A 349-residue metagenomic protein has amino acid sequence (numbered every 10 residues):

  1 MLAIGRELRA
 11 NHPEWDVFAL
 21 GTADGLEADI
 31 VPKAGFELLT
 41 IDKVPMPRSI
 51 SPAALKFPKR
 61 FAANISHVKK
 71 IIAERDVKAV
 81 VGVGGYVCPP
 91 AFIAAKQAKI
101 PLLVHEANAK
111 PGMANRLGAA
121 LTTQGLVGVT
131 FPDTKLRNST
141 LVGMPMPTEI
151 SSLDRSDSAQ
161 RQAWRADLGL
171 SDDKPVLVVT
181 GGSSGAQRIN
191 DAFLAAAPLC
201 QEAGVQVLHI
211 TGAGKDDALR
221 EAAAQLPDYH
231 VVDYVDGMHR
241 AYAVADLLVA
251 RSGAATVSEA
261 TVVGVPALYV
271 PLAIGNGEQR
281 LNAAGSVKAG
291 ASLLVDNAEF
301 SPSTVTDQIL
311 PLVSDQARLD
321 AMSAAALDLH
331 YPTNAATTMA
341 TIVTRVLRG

Functional and structural regions predicted by a protein language model:
P13-S66, D296-A298: Conserved nucleotide-sugar phosphate-binding/catalytic loop shared by glycosyltransferases and other
L26, K96-R161: Active-site-proximal region of nucleotide-activated glycan assembly enzymes, centered on histidine/acidic-rich loops
I30, A34, S158-L248, R280-A284 (+2 more regions): Donor-nucleotide binding loops and adjacent catalytic segments primarily of GT-B fold Leloir glycosyltransferases
H67-V81, C88-L103, R116-A120: Glycosyltransferases and closely related glycan-assembly transferases that use nucleotide-activated donors
D76-A79, V235, A243-T256, V265: Acidic donor-binding loop of glycosyltransferase active sites
A98, A243-A245, T261-V270, A289: Conserved donor-binding/catalytic loop of nucleotide-activated donor transferases
R318-P332: A short, well-ordered alpha-helix in the C-terminal region of glycosyltransferases
P332-G349: C-terminal alpha-helical cap of glycosyltransferases
